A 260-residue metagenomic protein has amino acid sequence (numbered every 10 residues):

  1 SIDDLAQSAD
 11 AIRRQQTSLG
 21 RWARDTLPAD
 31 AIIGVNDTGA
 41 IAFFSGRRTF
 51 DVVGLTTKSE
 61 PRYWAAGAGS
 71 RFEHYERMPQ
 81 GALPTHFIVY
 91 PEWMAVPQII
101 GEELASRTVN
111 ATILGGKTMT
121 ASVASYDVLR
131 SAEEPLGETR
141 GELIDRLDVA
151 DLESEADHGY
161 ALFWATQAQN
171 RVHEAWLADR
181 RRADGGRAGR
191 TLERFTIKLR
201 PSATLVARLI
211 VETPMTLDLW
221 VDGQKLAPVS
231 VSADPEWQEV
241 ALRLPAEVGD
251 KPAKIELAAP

Functional and structural regions predicted by a protein language model:
S1-A11, R48-D51, L55: Transmembrane alpha-helical segments
Q15-A31, V35-N36, A40-F43, V52 (+1 more regions): C-terminal luminal/periplasmic domains and tails of membrane-associated envelope-modifying transferases
